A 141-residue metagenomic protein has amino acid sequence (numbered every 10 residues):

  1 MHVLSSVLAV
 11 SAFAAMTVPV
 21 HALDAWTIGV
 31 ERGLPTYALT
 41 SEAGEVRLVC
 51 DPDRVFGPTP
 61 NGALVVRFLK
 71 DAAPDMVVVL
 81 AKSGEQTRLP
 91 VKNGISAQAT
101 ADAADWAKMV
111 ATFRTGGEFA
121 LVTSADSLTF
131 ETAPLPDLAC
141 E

Functional and structural regions predicted by a protein language model:
M1-S6: Positively charged n-region of N-terminal signal peptides that target proteins for export
V7-A15: Bacterial N-terminal signal peptides
T17-P19: N-terminal signal peptide c-region/cleavage motif recognized by signal peptidases
A22-A72: An ectodomain-focused feature that recognizes extracytoplasmic/extracellular
P58-P60, M76, E131: Short acidic, gly/pro-rich beta-turn/loop elements at beta-sheet edges and active-site/ligand-binding grooves
A73-V78, G117: Short beta-strand/loop motifs in extracellular/secreted proteins, especially within beta-sandwich accessory domains
A81-E141: Internal interaction segment
